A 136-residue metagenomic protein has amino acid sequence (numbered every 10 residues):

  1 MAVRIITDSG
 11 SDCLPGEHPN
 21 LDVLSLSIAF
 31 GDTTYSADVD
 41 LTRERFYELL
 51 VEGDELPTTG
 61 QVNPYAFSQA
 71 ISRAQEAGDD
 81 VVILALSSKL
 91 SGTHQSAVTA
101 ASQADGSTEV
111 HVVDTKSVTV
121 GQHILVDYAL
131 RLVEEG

Functional and structural regions predicted by a protein language model:
M1-A2, P19-L21, G106-E109: A short helix-to-beta-strand connector/capping loop
A2-R4, D80: Residues that mark the start of a beta-strand
R4-A66: N-terminal glycine-rich anion-binding loop in soluble enzyme alpha/beta folds
T7-G10, L26-S27, L86-S87, T115-K116 (+1 more regions): Fold-independent oxyanion-binding glycine-rich loops and adjacent beta-strand/coil segments at enzyme active sites
D38, T59-N63, A85, S117 (+2 more regions): Catalytic cores of large soluble enzymes that bind and process phosphate-bearing ligands
E52-E55, Q61-S91, Q95-T99: Glycine-rich phosphate- or other oxyanion-binding loops that anchor nucleotides, phosphorylated ligands
A77, V82, L90-G136: Active-site histidine-anchored catalytic micro-motif
